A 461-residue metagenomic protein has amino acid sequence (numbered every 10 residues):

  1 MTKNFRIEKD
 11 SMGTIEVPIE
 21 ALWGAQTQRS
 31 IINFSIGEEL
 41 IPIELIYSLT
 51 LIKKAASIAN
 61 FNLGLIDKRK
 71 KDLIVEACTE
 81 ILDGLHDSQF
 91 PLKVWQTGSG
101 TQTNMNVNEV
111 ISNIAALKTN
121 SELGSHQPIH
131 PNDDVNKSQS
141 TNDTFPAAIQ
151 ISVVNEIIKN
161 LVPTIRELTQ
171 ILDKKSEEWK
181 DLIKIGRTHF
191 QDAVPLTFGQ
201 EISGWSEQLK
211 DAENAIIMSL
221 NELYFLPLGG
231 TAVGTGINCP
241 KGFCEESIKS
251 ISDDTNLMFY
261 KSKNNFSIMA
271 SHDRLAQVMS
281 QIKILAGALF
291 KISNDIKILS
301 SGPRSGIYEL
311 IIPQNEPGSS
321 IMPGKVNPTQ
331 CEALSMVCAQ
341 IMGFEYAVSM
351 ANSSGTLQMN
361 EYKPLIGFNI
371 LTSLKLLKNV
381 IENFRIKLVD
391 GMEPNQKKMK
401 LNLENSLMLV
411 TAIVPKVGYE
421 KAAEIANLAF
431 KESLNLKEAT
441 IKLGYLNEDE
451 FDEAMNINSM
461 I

Functional and structural regions predicted by a protein language model:
M1-I461: Conserved, well-structured ligand/cofactor-binding cores
